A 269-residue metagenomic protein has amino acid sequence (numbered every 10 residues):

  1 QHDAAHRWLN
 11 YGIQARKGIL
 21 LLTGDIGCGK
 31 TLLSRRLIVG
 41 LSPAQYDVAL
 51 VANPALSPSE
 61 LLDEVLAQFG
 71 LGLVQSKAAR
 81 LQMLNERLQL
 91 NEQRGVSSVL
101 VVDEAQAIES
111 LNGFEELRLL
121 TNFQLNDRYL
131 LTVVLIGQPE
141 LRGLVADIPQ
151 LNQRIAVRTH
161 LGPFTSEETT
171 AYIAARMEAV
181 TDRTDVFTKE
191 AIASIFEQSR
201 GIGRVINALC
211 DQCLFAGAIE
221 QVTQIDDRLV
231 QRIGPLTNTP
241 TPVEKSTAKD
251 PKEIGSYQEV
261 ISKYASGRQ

Functional and structural regions predicted by a protein language model:
A15-R36: Walker A/P-loop nucleotide-binding motif
I38-L41, P139-A156: Short regulatory helix/loop adjacent to the ATP-binding pocket of P-loop NTPases
Q45-Y46, L56-Q75: Conserved NTP-binding/hydrolysis module of P-loop NTPases
V51-A55, V145, A156-T169: Conserved AAA+ ATPase "SRH/arginine-finger" region at the nucleotide-binding site
A78-E86, Y172, T184-Q198, D227: Short conserved motifs of the RecA-like P-loop NTPase core
G162-T188: Conserved small helical "lid"/interfacial subdomain of P-loop NTPases
Q198-Q212, T223-D226: The conserved phosphate-sensing helix
I225-Q269: Trafficking entry modules
